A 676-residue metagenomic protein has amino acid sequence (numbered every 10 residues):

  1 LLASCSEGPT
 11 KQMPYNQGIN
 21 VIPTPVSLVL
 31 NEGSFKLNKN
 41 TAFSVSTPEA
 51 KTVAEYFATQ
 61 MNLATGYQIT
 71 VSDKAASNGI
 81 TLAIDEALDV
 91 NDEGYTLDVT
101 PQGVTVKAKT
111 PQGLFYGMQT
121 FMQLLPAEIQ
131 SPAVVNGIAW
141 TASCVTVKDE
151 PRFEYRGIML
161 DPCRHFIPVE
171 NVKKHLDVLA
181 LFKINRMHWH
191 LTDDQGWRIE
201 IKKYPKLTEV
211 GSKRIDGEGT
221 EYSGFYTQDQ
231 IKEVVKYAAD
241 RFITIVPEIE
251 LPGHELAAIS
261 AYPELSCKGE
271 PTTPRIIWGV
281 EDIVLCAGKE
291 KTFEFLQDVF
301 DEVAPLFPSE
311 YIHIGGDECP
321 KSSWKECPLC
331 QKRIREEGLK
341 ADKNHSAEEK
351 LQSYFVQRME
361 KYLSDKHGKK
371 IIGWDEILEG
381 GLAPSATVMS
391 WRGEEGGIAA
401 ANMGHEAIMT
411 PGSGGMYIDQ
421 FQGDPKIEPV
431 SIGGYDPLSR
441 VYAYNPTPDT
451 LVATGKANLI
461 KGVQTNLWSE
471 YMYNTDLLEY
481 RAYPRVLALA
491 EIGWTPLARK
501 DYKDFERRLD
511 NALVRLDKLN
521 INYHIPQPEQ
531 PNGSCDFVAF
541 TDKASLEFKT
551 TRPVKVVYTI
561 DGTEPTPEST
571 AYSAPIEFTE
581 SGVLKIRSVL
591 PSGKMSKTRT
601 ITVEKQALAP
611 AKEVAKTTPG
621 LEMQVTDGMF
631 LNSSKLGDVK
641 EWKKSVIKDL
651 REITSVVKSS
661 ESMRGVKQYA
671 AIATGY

Functional and structural regions predicted by a protein language model:
C5-P151, I371-L378, L382, D517-K518 (+2 more regions): Acidic, contiguous N-terminal accessory segments
P9, S44, P496, K500 (+4 more regions): Short, compositionally stereotyped local motifs that mark structural "simplifiers"
T65, R241, K366-H367, M403: Helix C-cap/helix->beta junction micro-motif
D89-Y311, C327, R358, Y362 (+1 more regions): Feature activates predominantly on carbohydrate-active enzymes
C163, T192-G196, E250-H254, D317-K321 (+4 more regions): Active-site beta-loop-alpha junctions enriched in small/polar residues
T273-I276, V280-A386, W391-A399: Active-site neighborhood of glycoside hydrolase catalytic domains
K370-E376, G381-A386, R392-A544: Flexible, acidic glycine-rich loops studded with aromatic residues
